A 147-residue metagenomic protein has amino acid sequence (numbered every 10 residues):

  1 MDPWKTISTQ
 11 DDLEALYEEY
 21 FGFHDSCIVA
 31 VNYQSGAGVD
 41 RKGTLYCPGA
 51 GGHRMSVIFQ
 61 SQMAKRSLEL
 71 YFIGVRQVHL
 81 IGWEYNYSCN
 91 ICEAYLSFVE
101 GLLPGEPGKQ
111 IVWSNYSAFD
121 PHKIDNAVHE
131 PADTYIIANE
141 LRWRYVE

Functional and structural regions predicted by a protein language model:
M1-E147: Surface-exposed, interaction-prone regions used to assemble/regulate multi-protein complexes
